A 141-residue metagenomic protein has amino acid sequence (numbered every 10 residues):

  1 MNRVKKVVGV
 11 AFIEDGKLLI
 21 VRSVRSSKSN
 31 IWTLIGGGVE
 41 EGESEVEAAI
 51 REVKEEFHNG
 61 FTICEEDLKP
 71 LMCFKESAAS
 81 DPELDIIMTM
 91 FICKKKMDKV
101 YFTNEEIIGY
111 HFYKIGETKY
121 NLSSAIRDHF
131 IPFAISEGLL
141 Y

Functional and structural regions predicted by a protein language model:
M1-L19, E41: Conserved N-terminal beta-strand and adjoining loop/helix that marks the start of the Nudix/MutT-like hydrolase domain
N2-K5, I13, S27, D81-I86 (+2 more regions): A generic fold-level signal
N2-K6, M72-V100, K114-G116, F133: Active-site-adjacent beta-strand/loop module that shapes the phosphate/pyrophosphate-binding cleft
F12-D15, S23, C93-K95: Active-site beta-strand termini and strand-to-loop segments that position acidic
G16, G37, R51, E105 (+1 more regions): Structural detector for helix-capping/boundary residues
K17-I35, A48: N-terminal first-folded block
S27-W32, V100-Y141: Nudix hydrolase/Nudix homology domain
L34-K69: The catalytic Nudix box helix
